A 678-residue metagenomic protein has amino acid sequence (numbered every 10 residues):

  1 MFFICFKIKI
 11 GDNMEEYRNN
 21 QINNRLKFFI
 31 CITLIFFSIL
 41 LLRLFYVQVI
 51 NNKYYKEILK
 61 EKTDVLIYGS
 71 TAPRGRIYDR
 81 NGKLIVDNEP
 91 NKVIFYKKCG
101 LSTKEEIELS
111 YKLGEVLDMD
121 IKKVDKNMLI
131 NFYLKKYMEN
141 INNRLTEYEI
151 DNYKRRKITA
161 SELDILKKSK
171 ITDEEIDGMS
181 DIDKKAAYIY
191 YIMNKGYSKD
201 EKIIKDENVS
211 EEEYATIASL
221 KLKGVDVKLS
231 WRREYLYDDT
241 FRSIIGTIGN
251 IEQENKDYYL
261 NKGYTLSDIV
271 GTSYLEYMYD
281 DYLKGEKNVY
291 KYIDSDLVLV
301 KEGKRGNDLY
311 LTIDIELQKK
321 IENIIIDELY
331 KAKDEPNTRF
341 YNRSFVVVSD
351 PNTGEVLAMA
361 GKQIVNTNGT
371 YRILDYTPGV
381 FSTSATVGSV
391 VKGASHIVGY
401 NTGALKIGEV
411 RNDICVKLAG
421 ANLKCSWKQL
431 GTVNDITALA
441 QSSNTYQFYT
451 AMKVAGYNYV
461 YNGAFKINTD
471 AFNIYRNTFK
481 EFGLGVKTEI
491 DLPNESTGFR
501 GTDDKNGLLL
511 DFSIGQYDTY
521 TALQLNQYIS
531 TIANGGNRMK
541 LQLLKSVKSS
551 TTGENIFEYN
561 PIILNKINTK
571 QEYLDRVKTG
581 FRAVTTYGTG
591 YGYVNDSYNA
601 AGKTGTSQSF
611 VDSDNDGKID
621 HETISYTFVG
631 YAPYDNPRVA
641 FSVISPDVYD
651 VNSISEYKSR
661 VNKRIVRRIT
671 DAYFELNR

Functional and structural regions predicted by a protein language model:
F2-I4, I8-I10, V86, N288-E302 (+5 more regions): Beta-lactam-recognizing serine transpeptidase/beta-lactamase-like catalytic domain environment
F2-Y277, D281-S295, K301, S344-F345 (+4 more regions): Membrane-proximal periplasmic segments of bacterial cell-envelope enzymes, especially penicillin-binding proteins
Y54-G69, L317-R339: Short, basic/aromatic recognition patches
I107-Y111, E115, A215, S219 (+18 more regions): Solvent-exposed, polar/charged alpha-helical surfaces in well-ordered, non-transmembrane soluble domains, broadly
I121, G249-D257, L405, V454-N458 (+2 more regions): Short helix-capping/linker segments at secondary-structure and domain boundaries
I324-K333, I364, T585, N677: Structural motif corresponding to the C-terminal cap of alpha-helices
E554-F557, R660-R678: Short, gly/Ser/Thr-rich active-site loops of penicillin-recognizing serine hydrolases
